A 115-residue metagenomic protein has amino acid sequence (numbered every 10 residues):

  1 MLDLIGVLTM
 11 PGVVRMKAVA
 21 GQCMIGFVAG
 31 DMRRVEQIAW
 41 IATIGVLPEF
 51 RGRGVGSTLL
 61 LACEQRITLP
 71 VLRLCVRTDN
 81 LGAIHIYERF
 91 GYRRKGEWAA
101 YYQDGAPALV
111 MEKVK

Functional and structural regions predicted by a protein language model:
M1-R51, S57-R66, V114-K115: Acetyl-CoA-dependent GNAT
R15-M16, R73-I84, F90, A100-K115: C-terminal "cap" of GNAT-fold acetyltransferases
A39, L69-V71, A108: Structural motif
R51-G52, L81: Nucleotide-sugar-dependent glycosyltransferase donor-binding/catalytic pocket residues
G54, G91: Short glycine-rich hinge loops at helix-strand junctions in the catalytic core of two-component histidine kinases
L60, R66-T78, W98: Conserved GNAT acetyl-CoA-binding A-motif
L61, E88-R89: Alpha-helical segments that scaffold the active site and NAD(P)H-binding pocket of short-chain dehydrogenase/reductase
R94-G96: A secondary-structure capping/hinge motif
